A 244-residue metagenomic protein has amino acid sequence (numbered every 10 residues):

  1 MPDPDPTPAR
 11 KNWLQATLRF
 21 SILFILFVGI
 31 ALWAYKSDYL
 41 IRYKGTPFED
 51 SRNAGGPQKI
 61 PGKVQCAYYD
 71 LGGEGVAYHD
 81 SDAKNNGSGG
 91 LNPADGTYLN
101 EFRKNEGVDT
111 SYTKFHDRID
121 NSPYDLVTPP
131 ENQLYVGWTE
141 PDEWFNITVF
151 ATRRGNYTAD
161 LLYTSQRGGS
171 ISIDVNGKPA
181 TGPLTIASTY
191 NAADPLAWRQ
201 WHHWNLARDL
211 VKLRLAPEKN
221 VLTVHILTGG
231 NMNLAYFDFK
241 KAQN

Functional and structural regions predicted by a protein language model:
M1-P4: N-terminal intrinsically disordered, acidic low-complexity segments at the extreme N-terminus
A9-F24: N-terminal Sec-pathway targeting helices
W13, T17, G29-N244: Extracytoplasmic
